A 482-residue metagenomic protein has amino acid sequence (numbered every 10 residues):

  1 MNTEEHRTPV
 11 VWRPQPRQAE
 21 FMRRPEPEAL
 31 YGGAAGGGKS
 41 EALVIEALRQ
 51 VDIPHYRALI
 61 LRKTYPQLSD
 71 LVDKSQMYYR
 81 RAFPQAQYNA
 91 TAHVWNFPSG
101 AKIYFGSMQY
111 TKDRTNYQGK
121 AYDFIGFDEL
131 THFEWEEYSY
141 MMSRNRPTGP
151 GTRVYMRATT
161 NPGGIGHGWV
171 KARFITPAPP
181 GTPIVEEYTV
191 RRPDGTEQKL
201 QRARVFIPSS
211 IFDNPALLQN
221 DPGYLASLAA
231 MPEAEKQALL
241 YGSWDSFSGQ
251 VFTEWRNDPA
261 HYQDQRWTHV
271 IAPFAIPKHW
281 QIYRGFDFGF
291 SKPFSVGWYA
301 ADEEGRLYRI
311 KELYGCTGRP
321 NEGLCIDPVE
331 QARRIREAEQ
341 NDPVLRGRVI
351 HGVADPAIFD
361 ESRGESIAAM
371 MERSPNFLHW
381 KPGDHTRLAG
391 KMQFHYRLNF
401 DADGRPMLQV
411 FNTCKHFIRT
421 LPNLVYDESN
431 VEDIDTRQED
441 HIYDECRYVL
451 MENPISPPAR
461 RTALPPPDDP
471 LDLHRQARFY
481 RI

Functional and structural regions predicted by a protein language model:
M1-P27: Pre-P-loop entry segment of helicase/translocase ATPase cores
S40-P54: Walker A/P-loop NTP-binding motif
Y56-L68: Conserved RecA-like ASCE P-loop NTPase motor core of nucleic-acid helicases/translocases
P66-D123: Inter-Walker segment of RecA-like/P-loop motor cores
D128-E129: Walker B catalytic acidic pair
H132-N214: ASCE P-loop NTPase helicase motor core
D213-F286: ATPase catalytic-site recognition across NTP-hydrolyzing enzymes
G297, G305-Q438, P454-I482: Mg2+-dependent endonuclease catalytic cores in nucleic-acid-processing enzymes, primarily RNase H-like
